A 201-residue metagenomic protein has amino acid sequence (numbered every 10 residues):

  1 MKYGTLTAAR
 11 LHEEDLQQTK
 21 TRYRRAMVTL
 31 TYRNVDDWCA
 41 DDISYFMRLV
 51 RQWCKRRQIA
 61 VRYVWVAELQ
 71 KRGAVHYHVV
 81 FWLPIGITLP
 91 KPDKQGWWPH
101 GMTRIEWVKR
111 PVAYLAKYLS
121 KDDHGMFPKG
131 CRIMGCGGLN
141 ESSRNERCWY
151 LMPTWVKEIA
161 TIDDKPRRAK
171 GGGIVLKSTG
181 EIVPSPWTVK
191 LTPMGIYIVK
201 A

Functional and structural regions predicted by a protein language model:
M1-V75, L83-A201: Right-hand nucleic-acid polymerase module
